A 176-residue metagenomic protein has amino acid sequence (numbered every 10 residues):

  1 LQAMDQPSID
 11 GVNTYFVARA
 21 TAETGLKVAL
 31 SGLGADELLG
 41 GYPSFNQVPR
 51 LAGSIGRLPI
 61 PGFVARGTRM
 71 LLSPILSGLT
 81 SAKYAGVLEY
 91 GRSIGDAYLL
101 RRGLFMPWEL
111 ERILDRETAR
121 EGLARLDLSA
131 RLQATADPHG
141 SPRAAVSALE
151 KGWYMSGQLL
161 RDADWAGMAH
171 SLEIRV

Functional and structural regions predicted by a protein language model:
L1-R175: Glycine-rich active-site loop/lid subdomains used to bind and stabilize high-energy intermediates
